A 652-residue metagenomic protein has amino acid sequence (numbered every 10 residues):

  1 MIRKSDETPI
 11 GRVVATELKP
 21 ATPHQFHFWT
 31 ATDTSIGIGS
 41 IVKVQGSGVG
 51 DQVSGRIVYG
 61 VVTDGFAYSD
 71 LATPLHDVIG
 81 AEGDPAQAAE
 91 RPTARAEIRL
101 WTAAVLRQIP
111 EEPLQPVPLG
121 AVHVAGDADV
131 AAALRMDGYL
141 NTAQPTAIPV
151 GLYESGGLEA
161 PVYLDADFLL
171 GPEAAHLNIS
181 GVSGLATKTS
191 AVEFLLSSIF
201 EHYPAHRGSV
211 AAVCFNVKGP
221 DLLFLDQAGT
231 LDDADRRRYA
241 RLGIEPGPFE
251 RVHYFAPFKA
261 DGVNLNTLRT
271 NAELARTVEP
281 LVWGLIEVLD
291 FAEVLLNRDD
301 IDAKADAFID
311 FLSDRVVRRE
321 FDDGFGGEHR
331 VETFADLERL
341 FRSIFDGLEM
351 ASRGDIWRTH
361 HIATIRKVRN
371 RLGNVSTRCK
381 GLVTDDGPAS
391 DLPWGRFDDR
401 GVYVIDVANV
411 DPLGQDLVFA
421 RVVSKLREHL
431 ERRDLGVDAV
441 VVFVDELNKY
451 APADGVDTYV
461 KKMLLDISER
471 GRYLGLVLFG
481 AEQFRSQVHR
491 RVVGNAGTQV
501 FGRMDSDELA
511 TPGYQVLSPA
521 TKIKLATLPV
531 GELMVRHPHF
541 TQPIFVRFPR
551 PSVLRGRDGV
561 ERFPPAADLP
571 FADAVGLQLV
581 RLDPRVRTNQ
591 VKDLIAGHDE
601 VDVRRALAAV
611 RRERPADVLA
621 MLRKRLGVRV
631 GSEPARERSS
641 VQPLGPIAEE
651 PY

Functional and structural regions predicted by a protein language model:
M1-V182, S190, L195-S198, H202-S209 (+2 more regions): Basic- and hydrophobic-enriched, low-structure N-terminal and domain-boundary segments that flank ATP-binding catalytic
D33, G48, F66-Y68, I109-P110 (+8 more regions): Conserved nucleotide-binding/hydrolysis micro-motifs of P-loop NTPases
V78, D226-A240, R269-A272, D457-V460 (+3 more regions): Short secondary-structure boundary/capping segments
Y153-H253, R490, V535, A567-D568: Glycine-rich phosphate-binding loop of nucleotide-binding enzymes
L177-N178, I405, F479: Conserved beta-strand position immediately N-terminal to the Walker
P204-V210, C214-F215, G219-L225, G247-D466 (+2 more regions): P-loop NTPase motor domains
Y459-K461, L465-S552: Conserved ATP-driven motor cores of ASCE-family P-loop NTPases powering translocation/secretion/packaging/pilus
G531-G597, V601-V610, S632-Y652: Conserved P-loop NTPase motor module
